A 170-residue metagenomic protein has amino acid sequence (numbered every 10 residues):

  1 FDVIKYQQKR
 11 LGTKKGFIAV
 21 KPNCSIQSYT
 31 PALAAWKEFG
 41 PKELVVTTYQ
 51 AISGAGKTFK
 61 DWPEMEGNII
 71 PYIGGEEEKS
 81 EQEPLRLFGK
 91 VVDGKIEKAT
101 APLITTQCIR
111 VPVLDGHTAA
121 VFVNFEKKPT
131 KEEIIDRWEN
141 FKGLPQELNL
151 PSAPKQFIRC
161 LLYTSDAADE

Functional and structural regions predicted by a protein language model:
F1-M65, I69-P71, L103, L150 (+2 more regions): N-terminal Rossmann-like NAD(P) cofactor-binding subdomain of oxidoreductases, focused on the glycine-rich
T30-K37, E81-L85, G89, I135: Predominant activation on well-ordered alpha-helical scaffold segments within soluble catalytic domains
E77-A120: Oxyanion-binding "anion nests"
F122-N124: Short hydrophobic/aromatic beta-strand micro-patches that form the beta-sheet surface supporting nucleotide- or nucleic
E126-K128: Helix N-cap motif at beta-to-alpha junctions
E133-F141: Short amphipathic alpha-helices in soluble, non-transmembrane regions that often serve as interface/regulatory elements
F141-L162: Active-site-adjacent substrate-binding region of metalloamidase/peptidase-like peptide-processing proteins
Y163-E170: Conserved small/polar residues in nucleotide/adenosyl-binding loops
